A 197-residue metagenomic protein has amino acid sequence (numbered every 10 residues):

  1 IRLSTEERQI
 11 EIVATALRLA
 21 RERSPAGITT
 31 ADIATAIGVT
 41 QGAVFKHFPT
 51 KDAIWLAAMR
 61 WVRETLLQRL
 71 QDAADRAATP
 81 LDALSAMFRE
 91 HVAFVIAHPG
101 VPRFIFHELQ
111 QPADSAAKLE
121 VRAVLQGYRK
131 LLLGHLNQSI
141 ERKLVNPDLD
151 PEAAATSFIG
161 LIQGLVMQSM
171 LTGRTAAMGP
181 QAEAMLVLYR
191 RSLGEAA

Functional and structural regions predicted by a protein language model:
I1-E7, D148, L171, A197: N-terminal intrinsically disordered/low-complexity leader segments
R8-A16, I33, A58-V62, L66 (+1 more regions): Generic hydrophobic, amphipathic alpha-helix propensity
E11, L19-A53, A57: Helix-turn-helix
A57, Q71-V101, P151, A155-F158: Hydrophobic alpha-helical connector segments
E64-L67, Q71, A97, S115-R142 (+2 more regions): Amphipathic alpha-helical packing segments from all-alpha helical-bundle domains
A93-F94, R129-R142, S157, L161 (+2 more regions): C-terminal peripheral helix-coil segments that are non-catalytic and often amphipathic
I96-A116: Amphipathic alpha-helical segments used for helix-helix packing
R103-I105, K118, L144, D148 (+2 more regions): Short, hydrophobic secondary-structure boundary micro-motifs
